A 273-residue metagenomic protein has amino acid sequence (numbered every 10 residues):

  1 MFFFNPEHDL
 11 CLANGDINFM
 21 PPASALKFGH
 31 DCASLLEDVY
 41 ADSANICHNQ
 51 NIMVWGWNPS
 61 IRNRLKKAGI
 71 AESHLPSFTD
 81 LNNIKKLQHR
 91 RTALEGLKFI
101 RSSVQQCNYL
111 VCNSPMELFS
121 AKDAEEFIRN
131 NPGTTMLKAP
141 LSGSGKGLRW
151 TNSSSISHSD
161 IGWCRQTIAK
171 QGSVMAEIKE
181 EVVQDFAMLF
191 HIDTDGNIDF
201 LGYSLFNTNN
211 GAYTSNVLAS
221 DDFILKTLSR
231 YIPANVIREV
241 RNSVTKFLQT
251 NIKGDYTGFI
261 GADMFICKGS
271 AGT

Functional and structural regions predicted by a protein language model:
M1-E37: N-terminal-proximal low-complexity accessory segments that begin disordered and transition into the first
F3-H8, W55-S60, K179: Structural motif
A25-P132, S142-G143: Conserved N-proximal alpha/beta basic substrate-recognition cap immediately N-terminal to, or forming the N-lobe
I128-T151, R165-V182, A262: ATP-grasp fold ATP-binding core
T135-I161, A187, N210-L228: Glycine-rich phosphate-binding loop of ATP-grasp-fold ATP-dependent ligases
H158-Y213, F265-T273: Phosphate-binding site of ATP-dependent enzymes
F190-F247: ATP-dependent carboxylate/phosphate-activation module, predominantly the ATP-grasp catalytic core and closely related
L248-T273: Conserved metal-phosphate-binding beta-hairpin within the catalytic cores of diverse ATP-dependent phosphoryl-transfer
